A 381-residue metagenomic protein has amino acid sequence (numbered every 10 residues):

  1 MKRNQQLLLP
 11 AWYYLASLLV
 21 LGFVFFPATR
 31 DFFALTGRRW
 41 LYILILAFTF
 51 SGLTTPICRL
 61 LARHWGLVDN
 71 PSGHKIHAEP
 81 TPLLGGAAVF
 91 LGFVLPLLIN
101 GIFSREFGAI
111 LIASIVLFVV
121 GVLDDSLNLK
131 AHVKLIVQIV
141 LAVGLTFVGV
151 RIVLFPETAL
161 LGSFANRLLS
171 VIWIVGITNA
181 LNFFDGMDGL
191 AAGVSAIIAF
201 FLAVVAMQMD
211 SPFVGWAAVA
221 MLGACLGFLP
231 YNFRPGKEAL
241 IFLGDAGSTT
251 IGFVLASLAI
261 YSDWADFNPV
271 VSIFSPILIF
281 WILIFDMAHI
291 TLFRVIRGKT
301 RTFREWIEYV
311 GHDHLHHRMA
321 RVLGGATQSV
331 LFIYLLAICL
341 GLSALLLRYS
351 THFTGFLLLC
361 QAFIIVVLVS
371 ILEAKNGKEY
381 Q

Functional and structural regions predicted by a protein language model:
K2-R59, G66, F93-V119, A191-Q381: Alpha-helical transmembrane segments
K2-T29, G52-T55, E79-G86, V116-V119 (+2 more regions): Topogenic membrane-insertion module of multi-pass membrane proteins
N70-L84, L240: Juxtamembrane helix-capping/reentrant segments at transmembrane boundaries
I112-V120, V137-I152, L169-N182, S195-F201 (+1 more regions): Membrane-embedded alpha-helical core segments of multi-pass
D124: Acidic catalytic motifs of isoprenoid enzymes
N179, D188-A191: PRPP/pyrophosphate-binding module of the type I phosphoribosyltransferase fold
